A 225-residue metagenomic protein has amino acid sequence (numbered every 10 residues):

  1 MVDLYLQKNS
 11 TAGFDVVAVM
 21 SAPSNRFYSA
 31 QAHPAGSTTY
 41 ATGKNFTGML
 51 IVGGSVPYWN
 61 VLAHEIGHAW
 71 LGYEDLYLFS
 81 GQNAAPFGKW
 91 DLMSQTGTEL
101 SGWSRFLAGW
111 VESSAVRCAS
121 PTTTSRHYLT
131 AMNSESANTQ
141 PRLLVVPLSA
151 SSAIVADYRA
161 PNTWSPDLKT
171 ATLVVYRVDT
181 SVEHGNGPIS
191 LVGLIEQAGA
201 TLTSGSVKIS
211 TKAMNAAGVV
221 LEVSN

Functional and structural regions predicted by a protein language model:
M1-N9, R26: A conserved hydrophobic secondary-structure block that centers on an alpha-helix together with its immediately flanking
T11, D15-S165: Extracellular hydrolytic enzyme modules, especially secreted metalloproteases of the metzincin/thermolysin-like class
C118-N225: Pan-zinc metallopeptidase signature
